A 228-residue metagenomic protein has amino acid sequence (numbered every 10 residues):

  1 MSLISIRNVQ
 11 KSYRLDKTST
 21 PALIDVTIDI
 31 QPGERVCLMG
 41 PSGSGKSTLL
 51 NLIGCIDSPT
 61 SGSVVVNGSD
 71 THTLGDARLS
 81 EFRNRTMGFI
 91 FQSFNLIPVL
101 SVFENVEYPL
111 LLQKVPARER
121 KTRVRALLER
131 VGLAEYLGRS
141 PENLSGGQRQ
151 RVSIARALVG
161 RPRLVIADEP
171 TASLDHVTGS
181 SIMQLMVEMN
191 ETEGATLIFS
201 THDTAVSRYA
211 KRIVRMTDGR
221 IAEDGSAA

Functional and structural regions predicted by a protein language model:
S2-M216: ABC family nucleotide-binding domain
I213-G225: H-loop (His-switch) and adjacent beta-strand-loop-beta switch element of ABC-type ATPase nucleotide-binding domains
